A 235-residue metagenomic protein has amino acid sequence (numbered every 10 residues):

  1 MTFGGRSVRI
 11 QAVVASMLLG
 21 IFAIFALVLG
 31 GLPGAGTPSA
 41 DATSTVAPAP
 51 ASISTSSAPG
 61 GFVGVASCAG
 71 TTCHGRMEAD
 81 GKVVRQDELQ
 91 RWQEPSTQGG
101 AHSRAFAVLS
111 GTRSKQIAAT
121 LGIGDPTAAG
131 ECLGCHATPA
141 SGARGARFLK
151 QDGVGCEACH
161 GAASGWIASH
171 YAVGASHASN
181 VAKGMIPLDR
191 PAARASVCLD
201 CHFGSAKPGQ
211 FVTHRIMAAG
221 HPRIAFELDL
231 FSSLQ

Functional and structural regions predicted by a protein language model:
T2-A35: Sec-dependent N-terminal signal peptides
G4, V8-Q11, S56, G61 (+2 more regions): Generic detector of short alpha-helix boundary/capping microenvironments and adjacent low-complexity segments
P33-A42, F62: Boundary at the C-terminal end of the N-terminal hydrophobic targeting segment
D41-S56, M77-A119, R147-V154, A163-Q235: Primarily the internal scaffold of c-type cytochrome electron-transfer domains, especially repeated/multiheme c-type
S57-V65, G122-D125: Short secondary-structure boundary/capping segments within folded domains
G61-D80, A129, L133-G142, C156-G165 (+1 more regions): Detector for the c-type heme attachment site
F106-A143: Mid-chain, structured segments of secreted extracytoplasmic proteins
G124, G145-K150, A158: Short, charge-rich binding segments
